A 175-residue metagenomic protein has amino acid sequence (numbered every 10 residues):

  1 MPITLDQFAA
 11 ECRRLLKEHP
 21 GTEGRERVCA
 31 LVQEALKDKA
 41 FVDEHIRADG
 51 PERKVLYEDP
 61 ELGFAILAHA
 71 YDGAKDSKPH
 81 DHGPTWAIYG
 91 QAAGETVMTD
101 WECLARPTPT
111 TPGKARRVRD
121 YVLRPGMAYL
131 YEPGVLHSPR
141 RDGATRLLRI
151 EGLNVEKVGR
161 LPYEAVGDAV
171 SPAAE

Functional and structural regions predicted by a protein language model:
M1-A40: N-terminal leader/capping segments at the start of a protein or of a new domain
H45-G73, I150: A short glycine-rich, His/Asp/Glu-containing loop-to-beta-strand
L67-H82, E132-G134: Conserved short histidine dyad/triad with adjacent acidic residue
P84-E102: Glycine- and acidic-residue-biased ligand/ion/polar-headgroup-sensing regions
I88, C103-L136: Short acidic-glycine-tyrosine-enriched beta hairpin
I88, G143-R160: A short hydrophobic beta-strand segment most commonly corresponding to one strand of the jelly-roll/cupin
H137-D142: Asparagine-centered strand-capping/turn motif at beta-strand->loop junctions
